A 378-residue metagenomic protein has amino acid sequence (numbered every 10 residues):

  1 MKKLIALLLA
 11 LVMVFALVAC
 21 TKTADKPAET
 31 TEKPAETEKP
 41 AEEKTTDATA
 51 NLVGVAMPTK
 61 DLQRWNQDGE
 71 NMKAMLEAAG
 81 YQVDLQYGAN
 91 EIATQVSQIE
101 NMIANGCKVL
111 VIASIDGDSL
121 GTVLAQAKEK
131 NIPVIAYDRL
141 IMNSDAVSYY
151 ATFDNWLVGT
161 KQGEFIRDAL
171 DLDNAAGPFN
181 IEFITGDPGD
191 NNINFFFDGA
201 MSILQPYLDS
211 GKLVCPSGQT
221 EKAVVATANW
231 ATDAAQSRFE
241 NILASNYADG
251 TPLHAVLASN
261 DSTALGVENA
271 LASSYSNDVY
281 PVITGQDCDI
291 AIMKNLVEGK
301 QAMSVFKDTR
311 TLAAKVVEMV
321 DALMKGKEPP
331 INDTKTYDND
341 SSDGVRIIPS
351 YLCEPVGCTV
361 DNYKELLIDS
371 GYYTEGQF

Functional and structural regions predicted by a protein language model:
K2-K3, P58: A general lysine-centric signal
K3-T23: Sec-dependent N-terminal signal peptides of Gram-positive bacterial secreted proteins and lipoproteins
C20-F378: A residue-level marker of the well-folded mature domains of exported/periplasmic proteins
